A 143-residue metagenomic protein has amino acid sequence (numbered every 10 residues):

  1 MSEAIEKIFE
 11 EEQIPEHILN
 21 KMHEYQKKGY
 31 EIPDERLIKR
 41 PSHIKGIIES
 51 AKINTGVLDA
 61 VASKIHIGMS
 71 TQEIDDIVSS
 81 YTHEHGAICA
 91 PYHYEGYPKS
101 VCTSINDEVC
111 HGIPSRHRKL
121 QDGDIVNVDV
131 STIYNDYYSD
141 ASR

Functional and structural regions predicted by a protein language model:
M1-R143: Active-site neighborhoods and metal-handling regions in enzymes and metal-associated proteins
